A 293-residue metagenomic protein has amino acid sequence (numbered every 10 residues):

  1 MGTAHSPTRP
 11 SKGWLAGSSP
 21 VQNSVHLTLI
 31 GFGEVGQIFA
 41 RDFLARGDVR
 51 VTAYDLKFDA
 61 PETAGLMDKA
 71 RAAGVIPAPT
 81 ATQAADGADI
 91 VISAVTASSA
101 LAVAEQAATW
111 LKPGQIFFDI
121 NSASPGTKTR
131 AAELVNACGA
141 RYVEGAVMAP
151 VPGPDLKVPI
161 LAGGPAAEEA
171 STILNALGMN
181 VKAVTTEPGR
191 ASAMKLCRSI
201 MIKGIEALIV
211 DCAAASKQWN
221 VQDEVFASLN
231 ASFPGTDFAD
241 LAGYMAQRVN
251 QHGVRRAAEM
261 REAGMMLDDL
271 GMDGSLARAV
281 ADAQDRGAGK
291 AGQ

Functional and structural regions predicted by a protein language model:
T3-A4, G17: Short, positively charged low-complexity motifs
K12-D86, G114: NAD(P)+-binding Rossmann beta1-loop-alpha1 motif at the extreme N-terminus of oxidoreductases
F43-L44, A70, V135, L174 (+2 more regions): A generic structural signal for well-ordered alpha-helical segments
R50, I76, I116, R141 (+1 more regions): Conserved beta-strand segments of alpha/beta enzyme cores
T82-R141: Rossmann-fold NAD(P) dinucleotide-binding segment
A123-K203: Rossmann-fold dinucleotide-binding core
A193-L276, A283-G292: Helical "substrate-binding/catalytic lid" subdomain of Rossmann-like NAD(P)-dependent dehydrogenases/reductases
